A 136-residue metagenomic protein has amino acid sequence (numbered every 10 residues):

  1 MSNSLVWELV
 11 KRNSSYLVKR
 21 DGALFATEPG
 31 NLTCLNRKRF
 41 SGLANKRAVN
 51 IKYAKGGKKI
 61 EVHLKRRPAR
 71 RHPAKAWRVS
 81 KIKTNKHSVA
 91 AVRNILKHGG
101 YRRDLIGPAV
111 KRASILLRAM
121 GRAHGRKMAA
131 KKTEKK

Functional and structural regions predicted by a protein language model:
M1-K136: Compact, Lys/Arg-rich rRNA/RNP-binding cores from ribosome-related proteins
